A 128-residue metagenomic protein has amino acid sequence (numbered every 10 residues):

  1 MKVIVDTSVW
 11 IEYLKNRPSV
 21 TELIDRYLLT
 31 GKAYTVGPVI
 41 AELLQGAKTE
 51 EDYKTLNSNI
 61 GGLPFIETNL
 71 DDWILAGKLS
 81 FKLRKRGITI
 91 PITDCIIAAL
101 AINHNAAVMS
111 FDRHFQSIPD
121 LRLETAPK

Functional and structural regions predicted by a protein language model:
M1-K2, A98, I102-K128: Acidic, PIN/NYN-like endoribonuclease modules and their adjacent C-terminal/linker elements
M1-T35, L44-S58, K128: Short, well-structured N-terminal submotif of metal-dependent ribonuclease cores
D6, D94, D112: Acidic active-site catalytic centers that drive phospho-/nucleotidyl reactions and related ester hydrolyses
D6-T7, L43, A76, A101: Generic structural signal for small/hydrophobic residues in well-ordered secondary structure, especially within
W10, I24, I40, T93-A98: Alpha-helical structural signal
P18, T30, Y34, P38 (+5 more regions): Residues at secondary-structure transition points
L63-M109: Active-site neighborhoods of divalent-metal-dependent phosphate/nucleic-acid chemistry enzymes
